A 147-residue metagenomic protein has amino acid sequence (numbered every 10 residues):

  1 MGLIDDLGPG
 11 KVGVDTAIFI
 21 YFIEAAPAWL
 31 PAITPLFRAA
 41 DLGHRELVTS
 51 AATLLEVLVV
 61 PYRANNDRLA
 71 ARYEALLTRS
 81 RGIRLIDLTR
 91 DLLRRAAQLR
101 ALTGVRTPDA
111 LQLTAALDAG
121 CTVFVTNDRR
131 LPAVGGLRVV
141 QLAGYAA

Functional and structural regions predicted by a protein language model:
M1-L7, G82-L85, L113-A147: Acidic, PIN/NYN-like endoribonuclease modules and their adjacent C-terminal/linker elements
M1-T49, Y62-A75, R129, Q141-A147: Short, well-structured N-terminal submotif of metal-dependent ribonuclease cores
T16, A51, D109-L113: Conserved glycosyltransferase catalytic-site signature
I23, P61, R100, G135: Short, flexible helix/strand-to-coil boundary loops that buttress conserved ligand/catalytic motifs in alpha/beta
A25, A52, S80-A101: Acidic catalytic patch
V48-T49, D87, T107, T126: Short beta-strand scaffold positions
